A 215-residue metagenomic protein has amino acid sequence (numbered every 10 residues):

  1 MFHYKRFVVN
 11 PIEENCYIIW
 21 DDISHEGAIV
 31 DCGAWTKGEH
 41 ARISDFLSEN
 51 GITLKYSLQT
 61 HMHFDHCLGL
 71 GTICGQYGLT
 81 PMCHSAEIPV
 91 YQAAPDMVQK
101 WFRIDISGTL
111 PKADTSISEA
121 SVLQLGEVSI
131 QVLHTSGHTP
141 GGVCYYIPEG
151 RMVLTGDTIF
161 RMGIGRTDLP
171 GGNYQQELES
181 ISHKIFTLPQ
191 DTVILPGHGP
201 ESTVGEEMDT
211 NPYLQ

Functional and structural regions predicted by a protein language model:
M1-H3, W101-D105, E127: Short Pro/Gly-enriched beta-strand edge/turn motifs at strand-loop
F2-N50, C144-T155: Conserved beta-strand hairpin/beta-sheet module of binuclear metal-dependent hydrolase folds, prominently
H3, T53, T80, T115 (+2 more regions): Conserved beta-strand segments of alpha/beta enzyme cores
F7-V9, K112-D114, H134-S136: Short Gly/Pro-enriched turn/cap motifs at secondary-structure boundaries
I19, T60, T135: Conserved S/T- and glycine-rich ATP-binding loop of Class I adenylate-forming
H25, A34-W35, D96-V98, V122-Q215: Metallo-beta-lactamase
W35-V122, T210-Y213: Active-site HxH/HxHxD metal-binding segment of metal-dependent hydrolases
